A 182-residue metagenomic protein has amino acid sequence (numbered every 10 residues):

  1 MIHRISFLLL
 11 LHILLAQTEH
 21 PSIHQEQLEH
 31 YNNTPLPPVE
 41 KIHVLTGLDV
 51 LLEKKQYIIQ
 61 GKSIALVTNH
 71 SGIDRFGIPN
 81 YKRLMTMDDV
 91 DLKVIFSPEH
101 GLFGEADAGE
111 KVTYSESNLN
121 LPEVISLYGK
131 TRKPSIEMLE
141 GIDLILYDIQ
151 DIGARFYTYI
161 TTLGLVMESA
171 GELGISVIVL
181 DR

Functional and structural regions predicted by a protein language model:
M1-E29: Bacterial Sec-dependent N-terminal signal peptides
H43-V90: N-terminal phosphate-binding or glycine-rich loops at protein starts, especially the Walker A/P-loop of NTPases
R83-L84, T162-L173: Catalytic-core regions built around general acid/base machinery
D89-V90, A170-S176: A short helix->loop->beta-strand "cap" motif at the edges of active sites that frequently abuts
D91-H100: Short internal beta-strands
V112-I142, A154: Glycine-rich oxoanion-binding loops at beta->alpha junctions
D143-I152, V177-D181: Short acidic catalytic loops
D151-L163: Glycine/threonine-rich flexible loop motifs
